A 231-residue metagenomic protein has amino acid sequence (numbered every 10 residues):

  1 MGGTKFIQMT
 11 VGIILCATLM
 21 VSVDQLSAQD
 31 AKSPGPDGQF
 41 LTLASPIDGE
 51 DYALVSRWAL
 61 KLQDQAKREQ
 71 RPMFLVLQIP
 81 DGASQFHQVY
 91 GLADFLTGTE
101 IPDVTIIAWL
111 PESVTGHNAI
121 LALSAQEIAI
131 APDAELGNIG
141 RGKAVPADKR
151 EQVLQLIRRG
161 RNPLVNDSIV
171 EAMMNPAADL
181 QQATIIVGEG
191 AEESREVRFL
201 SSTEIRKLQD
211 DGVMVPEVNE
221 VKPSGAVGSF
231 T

Functional and structural regions predicted by a protein language model:
M1-I13: Bacterial N-terminal signal peptides that target proteins for export
T10-S22: Bacterial N-terminal signal peptides
S27-T231: Soluble extramembrane regions of membrane proteins in the secretory/endomembrane system
